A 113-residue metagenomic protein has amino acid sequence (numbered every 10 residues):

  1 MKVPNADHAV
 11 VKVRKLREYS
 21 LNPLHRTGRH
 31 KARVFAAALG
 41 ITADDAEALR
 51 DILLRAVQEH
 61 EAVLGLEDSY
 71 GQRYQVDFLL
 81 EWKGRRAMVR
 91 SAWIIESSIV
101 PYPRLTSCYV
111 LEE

Functional and structural regions predicted by a protein language model:
M1-V76: Compact soluble domain cores
L66-E113: Short, compact, well-ordered microdomains
